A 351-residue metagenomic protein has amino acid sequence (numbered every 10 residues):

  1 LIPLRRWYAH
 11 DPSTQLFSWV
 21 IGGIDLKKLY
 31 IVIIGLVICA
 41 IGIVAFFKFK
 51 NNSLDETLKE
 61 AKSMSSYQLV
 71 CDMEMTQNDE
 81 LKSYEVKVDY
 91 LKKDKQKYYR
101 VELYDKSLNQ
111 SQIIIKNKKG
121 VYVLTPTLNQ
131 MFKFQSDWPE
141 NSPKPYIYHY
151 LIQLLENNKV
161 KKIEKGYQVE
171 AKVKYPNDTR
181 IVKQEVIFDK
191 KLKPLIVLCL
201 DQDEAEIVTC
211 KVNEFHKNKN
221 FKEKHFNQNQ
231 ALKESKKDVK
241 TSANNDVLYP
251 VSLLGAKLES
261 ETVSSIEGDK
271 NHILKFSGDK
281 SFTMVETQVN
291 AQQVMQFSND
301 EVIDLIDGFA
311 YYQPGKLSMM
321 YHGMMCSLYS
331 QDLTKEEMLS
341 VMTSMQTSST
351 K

Functional and structural regions predicted by a protein language model:
L1-D25: Short, Lys/Arg-enriched N-terminal segments with co-localized hydrophobic residues within the first ~10-30 amino acids
F17-Q96, L108, D300-M325, Y329-K351: N-terminal leader/targeting segments and the immediate start of mature chains
A45-K50, I115-V182, F221, T350: Flexible, processing/modification-adjacent segments and terminal tails in exported/periplasmic/extracellular proteins
S63-S66, D89-R100, I115-V121, E164-G166 (+5 more regions): Short, solvent-exposed coil/turn segments at beta-strand boundaries
V70-M75, Y99-K106, Q168-P176, V197-L200 (+2 more regions): Short beta-strand segments that buttress and anchor functional surface loops
D89-P145, L200-K211, M319: An acidic-aromatic
E164-L232: Gly/Pro-enriched, hydrophobic low-complexity segments that function as extracytoplasmic propeptides/linkers
E234-H322: Short, solvent-exposed recognition patches
